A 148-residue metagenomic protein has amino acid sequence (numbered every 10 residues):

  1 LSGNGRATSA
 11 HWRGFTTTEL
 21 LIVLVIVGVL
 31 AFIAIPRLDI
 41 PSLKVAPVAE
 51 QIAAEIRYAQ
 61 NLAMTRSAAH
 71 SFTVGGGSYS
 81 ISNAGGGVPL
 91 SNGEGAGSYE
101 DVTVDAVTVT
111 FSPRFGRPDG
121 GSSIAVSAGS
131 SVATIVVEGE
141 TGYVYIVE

Functional and structural regions predicted by a protein language model:
L1-L24, V29-E148: N-terminal helix-rich module
